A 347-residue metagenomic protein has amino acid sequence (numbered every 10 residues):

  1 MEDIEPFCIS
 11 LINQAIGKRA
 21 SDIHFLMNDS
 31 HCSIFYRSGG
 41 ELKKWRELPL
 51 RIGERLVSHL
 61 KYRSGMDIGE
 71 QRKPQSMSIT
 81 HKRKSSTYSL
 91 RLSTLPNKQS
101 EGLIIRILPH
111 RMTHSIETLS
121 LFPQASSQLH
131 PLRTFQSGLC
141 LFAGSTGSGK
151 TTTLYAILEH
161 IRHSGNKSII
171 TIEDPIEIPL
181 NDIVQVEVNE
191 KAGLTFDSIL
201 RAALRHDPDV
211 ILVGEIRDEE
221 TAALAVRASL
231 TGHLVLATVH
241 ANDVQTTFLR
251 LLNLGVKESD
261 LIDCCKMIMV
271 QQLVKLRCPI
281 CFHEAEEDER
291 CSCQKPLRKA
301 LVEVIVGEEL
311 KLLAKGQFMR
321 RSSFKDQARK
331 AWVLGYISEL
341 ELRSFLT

Functional and structural regions predicted by a protein language model:
E2-T347: Short, flexible helix-loop junctions that flank or precede catalytic/ligand sites
